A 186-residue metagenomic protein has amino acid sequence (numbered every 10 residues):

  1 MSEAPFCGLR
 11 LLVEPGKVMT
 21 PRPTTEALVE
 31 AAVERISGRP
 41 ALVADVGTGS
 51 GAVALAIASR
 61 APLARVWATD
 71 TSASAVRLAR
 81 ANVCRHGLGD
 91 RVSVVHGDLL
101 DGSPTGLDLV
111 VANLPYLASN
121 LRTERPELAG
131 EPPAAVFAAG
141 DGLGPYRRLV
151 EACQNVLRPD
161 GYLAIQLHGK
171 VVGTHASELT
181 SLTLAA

Functional and structural regions predicted by a protein language model:
M1-R35: Conserved AdoMet
F6, E14, T123, E131-P132 (+1 more regions): Residue-level signal for pocket-adjacent positions within structured domains
L12, S93-V95, A134: Structural signal for short hydrophobic segments within the conserved structured cores of catalytic domains across
T20-P23, S74, L78, E131 (+1 more regions): Residue-level signal for the nucleotide or nucleotide-sugar donor/cofactor binding architecture
T24-E124, K170: Conserved SAM/SAH cofactor-binding pocket of Class I
L114-P145: Mobile active-site "lid"/loop adjacent to the S-adenosyl-L-methionine
D141-A186: Conserved Class I SAM-dependent methyltransferase catalytic core
